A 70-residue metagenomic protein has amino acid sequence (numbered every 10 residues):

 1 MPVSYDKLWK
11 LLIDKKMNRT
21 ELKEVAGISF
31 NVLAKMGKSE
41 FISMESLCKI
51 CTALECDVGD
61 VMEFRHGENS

Functional and structural regions predicted by a protein language model:
M1-R19: A short, Lys/Arg-rich alpha-helix, primarily the initiator
P2, K10-L11, M62-S70: Short, charged recognition helix plus adjacent turn of helix-turn-helix-like nucleic-acid-binding domains
L12, K23, C51: The alpha-helix within a helix-turn-helix
K16-A34: Short alpha-helical DNA-recognition segment
A26, G37, R65: DNA major-groove recognition helix of helix-turn-helix
S39-K49: Short, basic-rich loop-to-helix N-cap that marks the start of a DNA-contacting helix
L47-C51, V61-M62: Hydrophobic micro-packing sites on short alpha-helices
